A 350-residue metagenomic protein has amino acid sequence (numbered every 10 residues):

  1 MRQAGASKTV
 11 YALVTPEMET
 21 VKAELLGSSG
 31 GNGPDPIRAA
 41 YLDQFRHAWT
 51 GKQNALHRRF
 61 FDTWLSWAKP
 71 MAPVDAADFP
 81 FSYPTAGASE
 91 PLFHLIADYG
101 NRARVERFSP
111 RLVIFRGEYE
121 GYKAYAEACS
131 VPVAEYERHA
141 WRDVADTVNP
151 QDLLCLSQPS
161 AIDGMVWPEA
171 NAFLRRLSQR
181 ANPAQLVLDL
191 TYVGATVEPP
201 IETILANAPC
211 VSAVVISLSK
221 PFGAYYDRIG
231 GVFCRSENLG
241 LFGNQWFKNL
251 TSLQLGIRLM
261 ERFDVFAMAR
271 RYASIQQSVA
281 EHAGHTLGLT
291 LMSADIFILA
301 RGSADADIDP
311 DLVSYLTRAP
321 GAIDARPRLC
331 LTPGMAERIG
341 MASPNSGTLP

Functional and structural regions predicted by a protein language model:
R2-N101, D264, A269, A273-A283: Conserved N-terminal alpha-helix of the aminotransferase class I/II PLP-enzyme fold
F60-K69, K123-V131, P199-N207, I275-A283 (+1 more regions): Short, aromatic/basic amphipathic alpha-helical patches
W67, M165-D227, T332-A342: Active-site pre-lysine segment of PLP-dependent enzymes
K69-A86, E90-P159: PLP-dependent aminotransferase-like
L92-D98, E120-E127, M165-P168, T196-T203 (+2 more regions): A short acidic (Asp/Glu
E120, R138-A195, D295-P320, R338: Active-site phosphate-binding strand-loop segment of PLP-dependent enzymes
S212-A213, L218-T286: PLP-dependent aminotransferase class I/II
Q277, E281-G347: Conserved PLP-binding catalytic core of the aspartate aminotransferase-like
